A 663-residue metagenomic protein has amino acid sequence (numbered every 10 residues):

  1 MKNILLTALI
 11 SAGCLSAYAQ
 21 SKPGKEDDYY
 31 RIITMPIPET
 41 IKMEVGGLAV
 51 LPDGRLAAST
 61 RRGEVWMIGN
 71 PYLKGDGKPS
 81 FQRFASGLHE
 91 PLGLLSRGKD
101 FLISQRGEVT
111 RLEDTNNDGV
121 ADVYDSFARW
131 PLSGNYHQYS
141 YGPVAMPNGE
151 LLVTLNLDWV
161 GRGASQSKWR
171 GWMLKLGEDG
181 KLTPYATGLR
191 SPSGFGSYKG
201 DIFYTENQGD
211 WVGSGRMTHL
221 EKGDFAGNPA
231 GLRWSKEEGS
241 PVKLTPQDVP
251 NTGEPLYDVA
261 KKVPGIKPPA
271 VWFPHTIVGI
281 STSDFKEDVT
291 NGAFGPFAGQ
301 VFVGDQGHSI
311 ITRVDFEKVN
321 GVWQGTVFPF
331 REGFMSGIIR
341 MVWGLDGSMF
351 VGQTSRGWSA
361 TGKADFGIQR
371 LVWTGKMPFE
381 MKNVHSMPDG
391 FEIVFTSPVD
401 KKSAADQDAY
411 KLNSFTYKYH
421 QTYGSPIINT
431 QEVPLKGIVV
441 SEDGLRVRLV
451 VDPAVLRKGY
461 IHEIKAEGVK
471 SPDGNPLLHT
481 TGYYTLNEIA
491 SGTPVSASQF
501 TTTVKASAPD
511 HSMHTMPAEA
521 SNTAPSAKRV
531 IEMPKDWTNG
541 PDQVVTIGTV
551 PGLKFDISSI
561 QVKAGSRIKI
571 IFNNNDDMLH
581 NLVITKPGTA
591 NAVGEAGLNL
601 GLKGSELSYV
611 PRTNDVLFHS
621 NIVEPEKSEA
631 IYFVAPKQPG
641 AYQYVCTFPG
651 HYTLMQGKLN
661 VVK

Functional and structural regions predicted by a protein language model:
Q20-P378: Beta-propeller domains with acidic blade repeats across secreted/periplasmic ectodomains and cytosolic WD/CNH propellers
A49-V50, R55-L56, E64, G196 (+3 more regions): Beta-strand cores of secreted/periplasmic/IMS beta-sandwich domains, seen most often in copper-related folds
T374-K401, D408, G552-L553, Q561-A564: Surface beta-strand/loop "capping" patches
G375-E380, D400, A466-S521, P525-S526: Acidic, Ser/Thr/Gly/Pro-rich low-complexity segments and short DxT(G/T)-type signature motifs
G375-K376, W537-R567: N-terminal edge beta-strand
V394-G437, I464-K470, T480-Y484, I584: Short, surface-exposed alpha-helix to beta-strand junction/turn motifs within ectodomains of secreted and cell-envelope
I428-I438, E442, A590-K637: Extracytoplasmic beta-sandwich strand-turn segments characteristic of Greek-key/jelly-roll folds
S521-I531, N614-K663: Extracellular/periplasmic metallocenter environments
